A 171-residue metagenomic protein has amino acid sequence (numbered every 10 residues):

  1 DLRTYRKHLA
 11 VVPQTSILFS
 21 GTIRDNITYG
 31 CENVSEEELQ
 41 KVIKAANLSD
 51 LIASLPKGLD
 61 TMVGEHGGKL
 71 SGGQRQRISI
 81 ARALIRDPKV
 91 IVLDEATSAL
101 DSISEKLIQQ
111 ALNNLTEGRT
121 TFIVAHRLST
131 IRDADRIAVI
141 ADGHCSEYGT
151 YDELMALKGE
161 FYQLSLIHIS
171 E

Functional and structural regions predicted by a protein language model:
L2, E36, L157: Short adenine-binding "F-helix/F-box" segment of the Bergerat
R6-L18, I23-N26, V42-A46, G58-K158: ABC-family ATPase nucleotide-binding domain "signature/switch" substructure
F19, S35, L51, T130 (+1 more regions): Short phosphate-engaging motifs
I27, C31-E32: A short, conserved alpha-helical patch in the ABC ATPase nucleotide-binding domain that forms the NBD-TMD coupling
E37-S54: Conserved ABC ATPase "signature" region
Y162-L166: Transmembrane helical bundles of ABC transporter permease domains
I167-E171: Conserved small/polar residues in nucleotide/adenosyl-binding loops
